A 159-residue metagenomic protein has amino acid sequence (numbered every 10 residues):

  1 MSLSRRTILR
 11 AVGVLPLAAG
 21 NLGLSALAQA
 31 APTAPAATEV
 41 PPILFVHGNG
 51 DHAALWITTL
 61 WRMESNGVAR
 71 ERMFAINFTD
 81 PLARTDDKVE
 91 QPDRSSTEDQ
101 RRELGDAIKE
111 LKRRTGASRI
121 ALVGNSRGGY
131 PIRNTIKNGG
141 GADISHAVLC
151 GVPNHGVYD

Functional and structural regions predicted by a protein language model:
M1, G23-A37: C-terminal segment of N-terminal export signals and the immediately downstream linker at the start of the mature
T7-A28: N-terminal export signals
V12, T59, N134-I136: Hydrophobic residues on the short alpha-helix immediately C-terminal to a glycine-rich phosphate/catalytic loop
V14, T33, D51: Alpha-helical and His/Cys-centered functional microenvironments
A37-R70, A75: Short, surface-exposed "cap/lid" segments of acyl-processing enzymes
L44-H47, A69, I76, D80-T85 (+2 more regions): Serine-dependent carboxylesterase/thioesterase catalytic core of lipase-like alpha/beta-hydrolase/SGNH enzymes
